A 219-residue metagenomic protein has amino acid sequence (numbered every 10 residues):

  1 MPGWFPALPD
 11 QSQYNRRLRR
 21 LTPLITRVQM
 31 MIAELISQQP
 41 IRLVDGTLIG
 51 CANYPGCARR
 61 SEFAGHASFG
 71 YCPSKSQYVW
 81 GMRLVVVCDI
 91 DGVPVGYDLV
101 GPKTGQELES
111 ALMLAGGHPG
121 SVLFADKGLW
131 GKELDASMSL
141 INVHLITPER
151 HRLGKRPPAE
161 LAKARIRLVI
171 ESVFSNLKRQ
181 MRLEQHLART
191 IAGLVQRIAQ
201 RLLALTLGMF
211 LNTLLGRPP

Functional and structural regions predicted by a protein language model:
M1-P219: Short alpha-helical elements
